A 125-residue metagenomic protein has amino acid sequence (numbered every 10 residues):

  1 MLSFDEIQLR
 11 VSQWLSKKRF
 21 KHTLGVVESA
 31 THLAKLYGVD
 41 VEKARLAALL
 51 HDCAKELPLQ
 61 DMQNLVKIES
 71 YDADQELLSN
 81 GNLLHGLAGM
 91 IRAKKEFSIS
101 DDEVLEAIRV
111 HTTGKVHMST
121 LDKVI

Functional and structural regions predicted by a protein language model:
M1-F4: Non-catalytic terminal extensions that flank enzyme cores
E6-W14, T31-I125: Divalent metal-dependent catalytic cores for phosphoryl transfer on phosphate-bearing substrates
H22: N-terminal glycine-rich anion-binding loops that anchor highly charged ligand groups
